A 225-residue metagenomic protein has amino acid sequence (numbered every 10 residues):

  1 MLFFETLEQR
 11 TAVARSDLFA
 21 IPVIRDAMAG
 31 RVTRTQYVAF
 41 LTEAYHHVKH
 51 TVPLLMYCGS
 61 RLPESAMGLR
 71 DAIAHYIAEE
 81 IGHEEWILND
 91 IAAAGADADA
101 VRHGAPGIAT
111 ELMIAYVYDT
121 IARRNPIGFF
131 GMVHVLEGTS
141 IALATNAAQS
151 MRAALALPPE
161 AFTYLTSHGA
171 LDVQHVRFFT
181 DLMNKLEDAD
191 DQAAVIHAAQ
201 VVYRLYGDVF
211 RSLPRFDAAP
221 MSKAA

Functional and structural regions predicted by a protein language model:
M1-A225: Non-heme di-metal
